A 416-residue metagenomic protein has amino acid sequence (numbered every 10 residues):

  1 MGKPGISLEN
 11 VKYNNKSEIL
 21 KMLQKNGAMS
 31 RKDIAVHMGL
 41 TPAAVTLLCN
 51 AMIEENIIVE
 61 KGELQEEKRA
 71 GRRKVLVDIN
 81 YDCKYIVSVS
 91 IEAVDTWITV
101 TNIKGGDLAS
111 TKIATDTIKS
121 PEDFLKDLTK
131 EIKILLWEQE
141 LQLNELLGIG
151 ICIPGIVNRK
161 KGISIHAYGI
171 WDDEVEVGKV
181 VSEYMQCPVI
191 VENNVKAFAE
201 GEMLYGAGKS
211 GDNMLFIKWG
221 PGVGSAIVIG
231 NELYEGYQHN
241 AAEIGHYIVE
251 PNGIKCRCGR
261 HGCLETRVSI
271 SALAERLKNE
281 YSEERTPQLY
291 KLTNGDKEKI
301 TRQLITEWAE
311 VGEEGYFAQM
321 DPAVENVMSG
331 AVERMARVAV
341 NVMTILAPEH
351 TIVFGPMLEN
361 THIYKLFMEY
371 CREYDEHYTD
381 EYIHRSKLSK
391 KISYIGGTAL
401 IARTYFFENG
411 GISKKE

Functional and structural regions predicted by a protein language model:
M1-K61, E66-G71, L76-K112, T117-W137 (+2 more regions): ATP-binding/phosphotransfer module of carbohydrate and carboxylate kinases, centering on a glycine-rich
L76, I86-S90, L146-G150, M214-K218 (+1 more regions): Short glycine-aspartate micro-motif
N102-I103, R159, V228: Short, acidic, Ser/Thr-enriched surface-loop or helix-capping motifs
G106-D107, I163, E232: Residue-level signal for well-ordered, solvent-exposed loop/turn and beta-edge residues enriched in charged/polar side
S110-K112, S120-F124, S182-P322: Glycine/GP-enriched mid-protein hinge/lid loop-to-helix segment characteristic of carbohydrate kinases
S110-N213, H362-E373: Glycine-rich phosphate-binding loop and adjoining helix at the ATP-binding site of ATP-dependent phosphoryl-transfer
P154-I156, P221-G222, M357-L358: Short glycine-rich anion-binding loops that position phosphate/pyrophosphate groups of nucleotides and phosphorylated
